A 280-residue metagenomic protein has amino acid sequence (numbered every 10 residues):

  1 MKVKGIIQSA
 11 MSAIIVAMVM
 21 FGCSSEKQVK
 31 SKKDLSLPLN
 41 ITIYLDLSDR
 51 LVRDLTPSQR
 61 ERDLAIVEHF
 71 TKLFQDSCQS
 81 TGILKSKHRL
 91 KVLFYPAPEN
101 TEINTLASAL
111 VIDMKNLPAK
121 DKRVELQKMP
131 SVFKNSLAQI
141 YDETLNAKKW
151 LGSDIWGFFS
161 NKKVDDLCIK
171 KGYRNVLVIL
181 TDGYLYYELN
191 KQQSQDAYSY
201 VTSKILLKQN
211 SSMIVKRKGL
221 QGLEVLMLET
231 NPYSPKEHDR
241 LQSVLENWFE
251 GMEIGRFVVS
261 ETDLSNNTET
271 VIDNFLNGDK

Functional and structural regions predicted by a protein language model:
M1-C23: Sec-dependent bacterial lipoprotein signal peptides
C23, T202-K280: Von Willebrand factor type A / integrin I
S24-L35: Bacterial Sec signal peptide processing site at the extreme N-terminus
L37-I112, V176-V178: Von Willebrand factor
L51-L55, T101-I103, Y186-N190, P235-H238 (+1 more regions): Extracytoplasmic/secreted cell-surface and envelope-processing proteins
F94, D121-M129, Y187, S194-A197: Scaffold/interface architecture of coatomer-like assemblies
N116-Y173: Von Willebrand factor
K148-E224: Flexible, glycine-rich surface segments
